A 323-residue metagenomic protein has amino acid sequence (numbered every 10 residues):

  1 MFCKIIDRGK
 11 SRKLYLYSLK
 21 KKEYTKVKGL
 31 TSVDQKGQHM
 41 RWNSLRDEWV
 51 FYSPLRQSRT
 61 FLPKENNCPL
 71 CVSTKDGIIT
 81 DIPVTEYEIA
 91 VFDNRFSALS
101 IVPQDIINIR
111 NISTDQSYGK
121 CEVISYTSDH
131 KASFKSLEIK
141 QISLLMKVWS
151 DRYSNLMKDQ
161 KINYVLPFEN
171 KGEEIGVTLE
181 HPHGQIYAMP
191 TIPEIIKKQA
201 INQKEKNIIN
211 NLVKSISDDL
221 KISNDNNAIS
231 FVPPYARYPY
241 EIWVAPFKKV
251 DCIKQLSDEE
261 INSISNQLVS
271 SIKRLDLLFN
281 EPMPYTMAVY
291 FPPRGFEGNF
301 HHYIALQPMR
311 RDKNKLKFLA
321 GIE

Functional and structural regions predicted by a protein language model:
M1-E323: HIT superfamily nucleotide-processing domains
